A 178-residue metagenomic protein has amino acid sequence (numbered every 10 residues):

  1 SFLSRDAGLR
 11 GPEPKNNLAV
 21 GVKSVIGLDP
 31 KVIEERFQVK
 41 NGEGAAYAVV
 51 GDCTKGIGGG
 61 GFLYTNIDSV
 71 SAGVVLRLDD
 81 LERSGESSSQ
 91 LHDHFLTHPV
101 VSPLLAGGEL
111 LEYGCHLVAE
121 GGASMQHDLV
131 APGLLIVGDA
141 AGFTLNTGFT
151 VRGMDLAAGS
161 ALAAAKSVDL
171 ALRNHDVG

Functional and structural regions predicted by a protein language model:
S1-A106, F143: Predominantly flavin-linked oxidoreductase catalytic cores and closely associated redox partners
K15, A19, G153-K166: Gly/Ser/Thr-rich active-site loops/lids in small-molecule metabolic enzymes that frequently grip phosphoryl groups
V74, G138, A158, L172: Active-site proximal loops enriched in glycine and acidic residues that flank catalytic Cys/His/Asp and coordinate
R83-E86, G148-R152: Short, solvent-exposed loop/turn segments at secondary-structure boundaries
P103-G114, H175-G178: Flexible, glycine/charged-enriched surface loops at secondary-structure junctions
H116-G148: FAD-binding beta-loop-beta segment adjacent to the flavin cofactor pocket
T144, L162-G178: Active-site-proximal substrate-binding core of FAD-dependent oxidoreductases
